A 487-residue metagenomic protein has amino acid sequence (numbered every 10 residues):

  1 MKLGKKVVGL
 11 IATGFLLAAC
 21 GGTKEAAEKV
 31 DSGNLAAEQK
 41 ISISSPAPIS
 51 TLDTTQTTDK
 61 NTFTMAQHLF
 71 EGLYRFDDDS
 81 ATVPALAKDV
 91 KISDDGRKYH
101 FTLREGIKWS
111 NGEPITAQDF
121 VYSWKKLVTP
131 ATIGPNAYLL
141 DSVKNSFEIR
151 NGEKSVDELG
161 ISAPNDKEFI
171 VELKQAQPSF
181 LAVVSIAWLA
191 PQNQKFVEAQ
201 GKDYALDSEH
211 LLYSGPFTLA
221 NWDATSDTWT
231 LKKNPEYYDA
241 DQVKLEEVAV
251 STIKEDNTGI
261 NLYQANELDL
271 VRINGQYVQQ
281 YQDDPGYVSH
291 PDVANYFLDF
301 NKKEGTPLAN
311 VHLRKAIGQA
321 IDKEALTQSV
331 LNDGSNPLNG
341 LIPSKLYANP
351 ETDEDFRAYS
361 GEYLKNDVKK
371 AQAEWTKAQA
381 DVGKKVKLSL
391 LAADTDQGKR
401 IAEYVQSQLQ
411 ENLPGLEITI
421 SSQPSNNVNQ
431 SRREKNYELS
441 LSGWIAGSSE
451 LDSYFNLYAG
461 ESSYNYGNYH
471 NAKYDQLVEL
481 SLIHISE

Functional and structural regions predicted by a protein language model:
S44-D94, L212: N-terminal lobe/hinge region of extracytoplasmic solute-binding protein
T116-Q118, Y122, D166-I170, P216 (+4 more regions): Alpha-helical secondary-structure segments
P135-K195: Surface-exposed binding/hinge segments that line and control ligand-binding clefts or catalytic entry sites
K167, L173-V243, E247, N257: Gly/Pro-rich hinge or "lid" segments in bacterial periplasmic/extracellular proteins
A224, V368, A373-A446, E461: Ligand/substrate-recognition segments at binding pockets and active sites
P235-Q279: Ligand-site clamp/hinge motif
P337-K377, Q397-K399: Structural transition elements
Y363-L364, G415-V428, F455-S486: Extracytoplasmic/peripheral linker and loop segments enriched in polar/acidic and small residues with frequent Thr/Pro
